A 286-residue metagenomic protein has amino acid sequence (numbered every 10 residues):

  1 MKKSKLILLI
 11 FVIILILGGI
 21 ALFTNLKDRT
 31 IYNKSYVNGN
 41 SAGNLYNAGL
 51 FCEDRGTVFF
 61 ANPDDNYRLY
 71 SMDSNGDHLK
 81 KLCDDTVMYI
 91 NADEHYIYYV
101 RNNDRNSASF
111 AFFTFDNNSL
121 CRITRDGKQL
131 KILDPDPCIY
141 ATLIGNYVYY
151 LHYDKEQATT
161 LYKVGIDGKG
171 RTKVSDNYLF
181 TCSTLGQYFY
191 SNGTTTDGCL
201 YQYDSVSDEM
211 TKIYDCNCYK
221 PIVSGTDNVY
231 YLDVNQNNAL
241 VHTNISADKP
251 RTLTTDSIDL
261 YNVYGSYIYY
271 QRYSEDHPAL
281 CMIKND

Functional and structural regions predicted by a protein language model:
M1-L17: N-terminal Sec-pathway targeting helices
L26-C83: N-terminal, intrinsically disordered, polar/charged segments of Gram-positive cell-envelope systems that serve as
I31-N44, D77-C83, K128-D134, K169-S175 (+2 more regions): A short beta-strand motif characteristic of beta-propeller blades
N44-E53, D84-E94, P135-G145, D176-G186 (+2 more regions): Repeated scaffold domains used in trafficking and secretory/extracellular systems, primarily beta-propellers
V58-A61, Y98-R101, Y149-H152, F189-S191 (+2 more regions): Residue position within the beta-strands of beta-propeller blades
N62-Y67, R105-N118, Y153-T159, G193-G198 (+2 more regions): Short, solvent-exposed loop/turn segments at conserved positions within beta-propeller repeat blades
D73-D77, I123-K128, G165-K169, Y203-D208 (+2 more regions): Short loop/turn segments that connect beta-strands within beta-propeller blades
S257-D286: Blade-level signature of beta-propeller repeat domains, shared across WD40, Kelch, NHL, RCC1 and BNR/Asp-box propellers
